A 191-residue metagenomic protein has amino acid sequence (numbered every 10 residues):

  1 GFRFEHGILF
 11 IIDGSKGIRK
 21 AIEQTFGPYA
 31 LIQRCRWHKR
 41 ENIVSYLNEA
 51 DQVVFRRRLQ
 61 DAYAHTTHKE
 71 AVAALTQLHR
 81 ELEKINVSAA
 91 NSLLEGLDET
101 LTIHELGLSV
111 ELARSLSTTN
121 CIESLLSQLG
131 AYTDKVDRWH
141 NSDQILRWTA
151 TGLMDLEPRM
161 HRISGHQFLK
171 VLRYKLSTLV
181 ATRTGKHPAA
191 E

Functional and structural regions predicted by a protein language model:
G1-L9: Short, basic/hydrophobic alpha-helical segments
R3-F4, R56, N86: Generic hydrophobic-segment detector
E5, Y29-A30, T100: Secondary-structure boundary/capping positions in well-ordered alpha/beta enzyme cores
L9-K16, A21-Q60: Conserved beta-strand -> loop -> alpha-helix junction used to position metal-binding or nucleic-acid-contacting
K16, D61-E191: Acidic/histidine-rich catalytic cores and adjacent linkers of DNA breakage/strand-transfer/modification proteins
